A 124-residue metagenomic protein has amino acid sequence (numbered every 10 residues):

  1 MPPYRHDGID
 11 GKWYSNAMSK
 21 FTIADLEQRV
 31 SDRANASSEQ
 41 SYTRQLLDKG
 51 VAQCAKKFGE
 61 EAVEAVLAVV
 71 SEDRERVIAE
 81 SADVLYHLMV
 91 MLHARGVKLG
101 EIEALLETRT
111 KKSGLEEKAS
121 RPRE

Functional and structural regions predicted by a protein language model:
M1-S81, L85-E124: Flexible "arm" and connector segments at domain edges
